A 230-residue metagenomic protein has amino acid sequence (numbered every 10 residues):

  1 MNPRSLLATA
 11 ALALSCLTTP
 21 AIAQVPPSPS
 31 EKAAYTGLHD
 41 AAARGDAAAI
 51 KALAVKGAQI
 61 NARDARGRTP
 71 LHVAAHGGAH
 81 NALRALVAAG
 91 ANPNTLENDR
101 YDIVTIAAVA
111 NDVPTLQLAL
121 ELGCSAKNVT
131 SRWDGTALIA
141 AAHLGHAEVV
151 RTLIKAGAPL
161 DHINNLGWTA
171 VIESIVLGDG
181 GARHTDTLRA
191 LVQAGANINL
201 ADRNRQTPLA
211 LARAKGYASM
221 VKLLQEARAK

Functional and structural regions predicted by a protein language model:
M1-A10: Bacterial N-terminal signal peptides that target proteins for export
T9-L17: Bacterial N-terminal signal peptides
I22-K56, A65-R68, A88, E226 (+1 more regions): Intrinsically disordered, low-complexity regulatory segments in ankyrin-centric signaling systems
E31-L38, R63-T69, L96-I103, V129-A137 (+2 more regions): Ankyrin-repeat boundary/"N-cap" motif
D40-G45, V73-A79, I106-D112, A140-H146 (+2 more regions): Ankyrin repeat A-helix N-terminal signature
D46-A54, A79-V87, D112-E121, H146-I154 (+2 more regions): Ankyrin repeat structural motif
I60, P93, A126-K127, L160 (+1 more regions): Ankyrin-repeat inter-repeat connecting loop/turn
N199-K230: Leucine-rich solenoid repeat scaffolds
